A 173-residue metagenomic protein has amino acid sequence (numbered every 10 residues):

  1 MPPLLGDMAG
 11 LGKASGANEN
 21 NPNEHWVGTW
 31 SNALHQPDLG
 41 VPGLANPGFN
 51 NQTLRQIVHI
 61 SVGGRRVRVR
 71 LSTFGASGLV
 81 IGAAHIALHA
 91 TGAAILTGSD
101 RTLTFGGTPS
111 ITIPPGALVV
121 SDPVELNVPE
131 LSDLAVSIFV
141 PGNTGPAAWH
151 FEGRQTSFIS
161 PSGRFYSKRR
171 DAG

Functional and structural regions predicted by a protein language model:
M1-G173: N-terminal secretory targeting modules
